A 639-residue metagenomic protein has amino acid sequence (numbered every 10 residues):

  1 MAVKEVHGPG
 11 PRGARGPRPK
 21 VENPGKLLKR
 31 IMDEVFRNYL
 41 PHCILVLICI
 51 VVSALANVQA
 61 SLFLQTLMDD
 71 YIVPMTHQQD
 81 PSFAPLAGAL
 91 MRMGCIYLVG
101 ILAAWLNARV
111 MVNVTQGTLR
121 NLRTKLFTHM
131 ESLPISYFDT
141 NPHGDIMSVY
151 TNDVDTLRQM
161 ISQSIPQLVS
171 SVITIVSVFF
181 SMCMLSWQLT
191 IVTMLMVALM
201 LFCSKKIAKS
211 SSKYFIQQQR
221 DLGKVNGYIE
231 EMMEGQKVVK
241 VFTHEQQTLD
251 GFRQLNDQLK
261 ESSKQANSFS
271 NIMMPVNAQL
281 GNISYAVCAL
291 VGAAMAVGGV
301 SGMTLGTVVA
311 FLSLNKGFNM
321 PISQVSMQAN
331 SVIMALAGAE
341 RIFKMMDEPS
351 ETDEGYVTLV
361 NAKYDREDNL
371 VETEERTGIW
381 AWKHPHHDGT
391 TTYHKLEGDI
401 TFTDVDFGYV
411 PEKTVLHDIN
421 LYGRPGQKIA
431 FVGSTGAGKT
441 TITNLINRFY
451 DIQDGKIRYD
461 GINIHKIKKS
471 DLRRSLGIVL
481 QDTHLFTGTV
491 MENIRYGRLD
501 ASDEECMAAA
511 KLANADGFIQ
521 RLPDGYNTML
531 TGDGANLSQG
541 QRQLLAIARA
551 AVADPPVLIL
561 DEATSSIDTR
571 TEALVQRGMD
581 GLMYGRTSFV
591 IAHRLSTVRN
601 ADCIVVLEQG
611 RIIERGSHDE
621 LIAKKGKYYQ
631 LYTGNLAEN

Functional and structural regions predicted by a protein language model:
M1-N57, I72-M93, N107-M111, T115 (+9 more regions): Membrane-integrated ABC transporters
G10-P19, Q116, T124-S148, N152-T156 (+5 more regions): Short intracellular "coupling" helices and adjacent cytoplasmic loop segments at the cytosolic face of multi-pass
P17-G25, I48-C49, A56-I72, A87 (+13 more regions): Juxtamembrane helix-loop junctions of ABC transporter transmembrane domains
K29, I48, A103, N107 (+4 more regions): Hydrophobic alpha-helical transmembrane segments of ABC transporter permease domains
R37-L40, I135-S136, V154-I161, I165 (+6 more regions): An intracellular "coupling" helix at the cytosolic face of ABC transporter transmembrane type-1 domains
N38, H42-L55, Q59, I96 (+2 more regions): Transmembrane helices of ABC transporter permease
P74, S181-L195, Q265, F269-E340 (+2 more regions): Helix-loop-helix
Q79, A362-N639: ABC-type nucleotide-binding domain
